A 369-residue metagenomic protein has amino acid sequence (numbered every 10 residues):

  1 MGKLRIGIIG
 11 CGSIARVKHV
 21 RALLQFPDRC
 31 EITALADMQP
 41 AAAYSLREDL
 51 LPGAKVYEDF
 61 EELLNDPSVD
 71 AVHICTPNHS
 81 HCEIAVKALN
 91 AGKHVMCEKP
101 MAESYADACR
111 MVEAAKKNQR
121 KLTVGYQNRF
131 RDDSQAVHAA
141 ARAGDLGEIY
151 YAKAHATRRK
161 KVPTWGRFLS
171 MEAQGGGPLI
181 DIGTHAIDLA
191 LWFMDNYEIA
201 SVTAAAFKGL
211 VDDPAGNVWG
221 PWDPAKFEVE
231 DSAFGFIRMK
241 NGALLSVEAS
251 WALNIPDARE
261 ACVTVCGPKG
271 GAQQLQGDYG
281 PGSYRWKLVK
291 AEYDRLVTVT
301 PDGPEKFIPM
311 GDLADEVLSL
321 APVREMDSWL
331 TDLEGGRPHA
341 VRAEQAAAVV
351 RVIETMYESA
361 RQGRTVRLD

Functional and structural regions predicted by a protein language model:
M1-K3, I8, A71-H73, C109 (+6 more regions): C-terminal helix-rich "cap/oligomerization" subdomain common to oxidoreductases
M1-L51: N-terminal Rossmann-like dinucleotide-binding module
R16, E58, C97, L122-V124 (+2 more regions): Hydrophobic residues in well-ordered beta-strands that form the structural core
G53-D59: Conserved SAM-binding strand-loop segment of SAM-dependent methyltransferases
D66, A71-N78, C82-R129, G144: Beta-strand-loop-alpha-helix segment that lines the small-molecule cofactor/substrate pocket of alpha/beta enzymes
N128-F227, G363: Predominantly a Rossmann-like dinucleotide-binding segment in NAD(P)-dependent oxidoreductases
T203-G209, A215-K226, F234, R238-M239 (+1 more regions): C-terminal glycine/acidic-rich active-site capping loop/insertion
A249-P256: Glycine-rich phosphate/pyrophosphate-binding beta-alpha loops
